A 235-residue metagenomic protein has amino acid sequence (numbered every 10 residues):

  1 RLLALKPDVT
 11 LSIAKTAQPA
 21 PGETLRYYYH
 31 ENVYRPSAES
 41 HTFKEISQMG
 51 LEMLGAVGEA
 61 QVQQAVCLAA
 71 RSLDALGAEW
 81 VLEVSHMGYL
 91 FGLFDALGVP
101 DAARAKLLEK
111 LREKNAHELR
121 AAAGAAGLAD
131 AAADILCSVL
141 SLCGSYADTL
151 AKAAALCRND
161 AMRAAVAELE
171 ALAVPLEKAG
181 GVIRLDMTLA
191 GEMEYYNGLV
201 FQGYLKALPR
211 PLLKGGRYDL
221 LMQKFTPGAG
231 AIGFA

Functional and structural regions predicted by a protein language model:
R1, V99-A123, L128, L205: Acidic, His- and aromatic-enriched active-site or binding-groove loops in soluble protein domains that engage sugars
R1-L3, I46: Polyanion/phosphate-binding surface patch
D8-P21, L25-E79, A122-A235: Positively charged, Gly/Ser-enriched RNA/tRNA-binding surfaces
K44-M49, V84-G92: Short, conserved phosphate-binding/catalytic loop or strand-edge motifs used in phosphoryl-/nucleotidyl-transfer
A70-D74, G88-G98: Hydrophobic mid-domain F-helix/FG-region of cytochrome P450s
H86, K114-N115, S145: Short, solvent-exposed helix-helix connector turns and helix-capping sites enriched in acidic/polar residues
L93-D101, E194-F201: Short glycine/threonine-rich loop-to-helix capping motif typified by GTGT followed within a few residues by an Asp-Pro
